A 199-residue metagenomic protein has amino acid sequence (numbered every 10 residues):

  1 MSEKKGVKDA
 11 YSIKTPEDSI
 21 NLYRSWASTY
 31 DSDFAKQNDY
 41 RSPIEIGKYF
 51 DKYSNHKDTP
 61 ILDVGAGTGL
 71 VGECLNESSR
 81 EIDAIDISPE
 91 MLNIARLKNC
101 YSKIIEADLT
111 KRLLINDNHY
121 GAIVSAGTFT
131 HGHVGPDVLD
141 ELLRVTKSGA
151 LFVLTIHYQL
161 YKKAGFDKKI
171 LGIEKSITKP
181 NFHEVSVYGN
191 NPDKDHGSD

Functional and structural regions predicted by a protein language model:
M1-T29: N-terminal, positively charged/glycine-rich alpha-helical extensions of SAM-dependent methyltransferases
D39-K57: Conserved alpha-helix/loop element of class I SAM-dependent methyltransferases that forms part of the SAM/SAH-binding
L62-R112: Class I SAM-dependent methyltransferase SAM/SAH-binding core
L113-I123: A short acidic, Gly/Pro-enriched loop at the edge of an enzyme's catalytic core that lines a small-molecule cofactor
G121-G135: A short SAM/SAH-binding and catalytic strip from SAM-dependent methyltransferases
D137-S148: A short glycine-rich, Lys/Arg-flanked "PGG" loop and its adjoining helix->strand segment in the class I
G149-H157: Conserved beta-strand signature within the Rossmann-like core of class I S-adenosyl-L-methionine
T178-D199: Class I S-adenosyl-L-methionine
